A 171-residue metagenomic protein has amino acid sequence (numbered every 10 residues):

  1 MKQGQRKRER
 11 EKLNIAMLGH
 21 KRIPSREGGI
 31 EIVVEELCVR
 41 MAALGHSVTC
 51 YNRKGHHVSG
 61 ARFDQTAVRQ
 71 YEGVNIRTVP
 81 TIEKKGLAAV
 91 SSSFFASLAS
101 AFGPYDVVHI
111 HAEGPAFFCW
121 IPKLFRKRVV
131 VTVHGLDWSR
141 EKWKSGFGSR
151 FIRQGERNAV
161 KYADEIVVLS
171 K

Functional and structural regions predicted by a protein language model:
G4-R10: Intrinsic disorder/low-complexity segments enriched in small, polar and charged residues
R10-E27, V33, V39-K84: N-terminal strand-loop element at the rim of the active site of nucleotide-sugar-dependent glycosyltransferases
I30-E35, V39, V90-F94, A112 (+1 more regions): Short amphipathic alpha-helical segment that frequently serves as the phosphate-/nucleotide-binding helix
G45, Y105, R126, A163-D164: Short, well-ordered alpha-helix to beta-strand connector turns
Y71-L98, R140-G148: A short, charged, and often flexible helix/loop element on the N-terminal side of the glycosyltransferase catalytic
A88-A101, Y105-W138: An aromatic- and histidine-rich active-site surface loop
L98, G148-I166: Membrane-proximal helix-turn-helix segments that form the acceptor-binding/catalytic region of lipid-linked
I110, V168-L169: Short beta-strand scaffold positions
